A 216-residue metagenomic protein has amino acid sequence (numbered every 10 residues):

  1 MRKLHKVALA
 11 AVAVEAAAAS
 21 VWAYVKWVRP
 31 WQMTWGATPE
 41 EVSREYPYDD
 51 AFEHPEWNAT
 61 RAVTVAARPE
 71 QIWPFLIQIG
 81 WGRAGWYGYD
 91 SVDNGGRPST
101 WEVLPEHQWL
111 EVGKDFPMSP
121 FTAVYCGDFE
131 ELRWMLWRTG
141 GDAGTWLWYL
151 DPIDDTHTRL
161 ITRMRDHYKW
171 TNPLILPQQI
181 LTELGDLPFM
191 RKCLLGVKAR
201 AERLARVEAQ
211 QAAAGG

Functional and structural regions predicted by a protein language model:
M1-V12: Membrane-penetrating hydrophobic segments
A16-W109, A123, G215-G216: Hydrophobic ligand-binding cavity/cleft-lining segments
W35, V42, T139-A199: Beta-strand/loop substructures that line and gate deep hydrophobic ligand-binding cavities in soluble
N58-T60, F121-T122, D142-W148: Short, surface-exposed coil-to-beta transition loops
A66-E70, D128-L132, Y149-R159, A199-R206: A short, structured loop/turn motif at beta-sheet edges
W81-G82, F129-R133, A143: Short, charged/polar surface micro-motifs in flexible loops or helix N-caps
P98, G196-G216: Short, highly charged C-terminal tails/helix-capping segments
H107-L110, D128-W137: Short, hydrophobic/aromatic-rich segments at coil-to-beta transitions
